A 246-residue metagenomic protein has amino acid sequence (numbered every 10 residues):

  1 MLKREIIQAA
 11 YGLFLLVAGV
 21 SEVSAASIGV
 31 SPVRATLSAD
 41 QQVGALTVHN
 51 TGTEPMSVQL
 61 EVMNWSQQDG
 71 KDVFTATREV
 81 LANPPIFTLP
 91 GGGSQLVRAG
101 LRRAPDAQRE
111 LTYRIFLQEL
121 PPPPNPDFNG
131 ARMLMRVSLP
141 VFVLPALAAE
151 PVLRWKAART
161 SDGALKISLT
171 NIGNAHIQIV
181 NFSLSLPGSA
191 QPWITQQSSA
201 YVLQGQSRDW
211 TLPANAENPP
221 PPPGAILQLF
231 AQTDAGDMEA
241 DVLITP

Functional and structural regions predicted by a protein language model:
M1-Y11: Bacterial N-terminal signal peptides that target proteins for export
A10-G19: Bacterial N-terminal signal peptides
A25-T51, L147-A164, S199: Beta-sheet-dominated interaction scaffolds and their linkers
V48-G52, S168-G173: Asparagine-centered strand-capping/turn motif at beta-strand->loop junctions
E54-V62, H176-S183: Short, hydrophobic/aromatic beta-strand segments
D72-V73, T77-P105, Q191-P219: Intrinsically disordered, low-complexity Pro/Gly/Ser/Thr-rich segments with frequent PxxP/GP/PP motifs and embedded
R103-L144, A148, E217-P246: Terminal connector regions
V180-P246: Structured core of small recognition/catalytic domains
